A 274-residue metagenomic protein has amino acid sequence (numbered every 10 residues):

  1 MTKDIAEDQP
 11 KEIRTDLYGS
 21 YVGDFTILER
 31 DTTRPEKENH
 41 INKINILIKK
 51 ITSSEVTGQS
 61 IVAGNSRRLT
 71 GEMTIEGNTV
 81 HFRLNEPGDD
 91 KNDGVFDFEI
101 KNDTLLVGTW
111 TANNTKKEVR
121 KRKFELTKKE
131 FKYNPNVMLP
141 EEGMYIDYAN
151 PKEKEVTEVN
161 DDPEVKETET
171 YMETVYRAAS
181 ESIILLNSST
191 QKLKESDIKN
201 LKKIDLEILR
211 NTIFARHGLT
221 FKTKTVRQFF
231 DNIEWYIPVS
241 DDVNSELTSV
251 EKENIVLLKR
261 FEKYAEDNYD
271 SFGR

Functional and structural regions predicted by a protein language model:
T2-E12, E38, A63-G77, T109-E167: Edge beta-strand at a domain terminus
I5-T104, W110, V119: Central antiparallel beta-sheet cores of small beta-barrel/beta-sandwich binding domains
F25, E29, R210-I213, H217 (+1 more regions): Sec/Tat-exported extracytoplasmic proteins
K154, A179-S180, S188, N254: Acidic/His-rich structured neighborhood in mature extracellular/periplasmic domains
M172-L186: A structural motif
I183-E195, I237-D241: Acidic/histidine-rich, surface-exposed loop or edge segments in extracytoplasmic proteins
D197-P238: Amphipathic alpha-helical packing elements
F221, Q228-R274: Compact alpha-helical subdomains of small soluble proteins
